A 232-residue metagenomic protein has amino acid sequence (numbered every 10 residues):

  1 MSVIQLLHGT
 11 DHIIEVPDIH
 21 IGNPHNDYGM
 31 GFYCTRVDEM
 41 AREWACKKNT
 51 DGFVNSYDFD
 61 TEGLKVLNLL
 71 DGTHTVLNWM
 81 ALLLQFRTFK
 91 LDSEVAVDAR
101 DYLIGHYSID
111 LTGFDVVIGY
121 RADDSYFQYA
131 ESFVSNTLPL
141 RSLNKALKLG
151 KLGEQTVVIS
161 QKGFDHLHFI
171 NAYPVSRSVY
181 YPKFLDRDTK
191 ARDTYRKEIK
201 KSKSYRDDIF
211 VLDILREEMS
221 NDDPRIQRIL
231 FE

Functional and structural regions predicted by a protein language model:
M1-D27, F231-E232: ADP-ribose/NAD+-binding catalytic cleft of ART/PARP-like enzymes
S2, K48-G52, T61-E232: Conserved NAD+-utilizing ADP-ribose enzyme module
I4, G31, V54: Extracellular structured ligand-interaction cores
H8-T10, C34-R36, Y57: Short His-Asn-centered micro-motif
H12, H20-G22, Y57, L67-D71: Extended interaction regions within the primary functional domain
I13, D38-M40, E62-K65: Short, charged/polar surface micro-motifs in flexible loops or helix N-caps
N23-K48: Extended catalytic/binding region for NAD+/ADP-ribose chemistry, centered on the ART fold
